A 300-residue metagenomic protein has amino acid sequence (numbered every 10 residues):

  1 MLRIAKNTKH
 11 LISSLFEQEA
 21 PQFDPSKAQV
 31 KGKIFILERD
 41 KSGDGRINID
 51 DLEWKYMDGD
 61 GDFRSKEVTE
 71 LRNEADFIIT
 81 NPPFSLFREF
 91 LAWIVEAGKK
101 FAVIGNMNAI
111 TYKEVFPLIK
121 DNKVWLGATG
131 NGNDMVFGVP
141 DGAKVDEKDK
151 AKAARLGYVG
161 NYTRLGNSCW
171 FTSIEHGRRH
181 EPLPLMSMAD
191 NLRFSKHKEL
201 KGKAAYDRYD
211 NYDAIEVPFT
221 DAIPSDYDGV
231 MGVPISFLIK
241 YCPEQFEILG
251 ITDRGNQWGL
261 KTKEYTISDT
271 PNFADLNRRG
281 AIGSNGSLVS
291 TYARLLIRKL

Functional and structural regions predicted by a protein language model:
M1-I79, P83-L300: Class I S-adenosyl-L-methionine-dependent methyltransferase catalytic core
